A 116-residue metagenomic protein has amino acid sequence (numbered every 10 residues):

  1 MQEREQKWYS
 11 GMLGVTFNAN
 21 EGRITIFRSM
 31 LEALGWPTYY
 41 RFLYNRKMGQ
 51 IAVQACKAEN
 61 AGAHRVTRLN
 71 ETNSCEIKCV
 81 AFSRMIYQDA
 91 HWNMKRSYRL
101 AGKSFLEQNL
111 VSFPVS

Functional and structural regions predicted by a protein language model:
M1-G11, Y44-S116: Mature exported/compartmentalized surface modules and terminal targeting/interaction regions
Q6, A19-N20: Short Lys/Arg-rich basic patches
S10-M12, I26, P37-Y39: Short beta-strand-initiation
G22-L34, I77-R84: Short beta-strand-centered segments at strand-helix junctions
S29-G49: Acidic (E/D-rich), amphipathic helical modules within compact regulatory domains
